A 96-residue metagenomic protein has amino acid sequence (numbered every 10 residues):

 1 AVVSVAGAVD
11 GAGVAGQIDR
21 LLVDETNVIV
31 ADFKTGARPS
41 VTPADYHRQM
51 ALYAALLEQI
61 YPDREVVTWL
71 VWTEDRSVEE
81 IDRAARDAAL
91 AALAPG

Functional and structural regions predicted by a protein language model:
A1-G96: Structural signature of nuclease core domains in nucleic-acid processing machines
